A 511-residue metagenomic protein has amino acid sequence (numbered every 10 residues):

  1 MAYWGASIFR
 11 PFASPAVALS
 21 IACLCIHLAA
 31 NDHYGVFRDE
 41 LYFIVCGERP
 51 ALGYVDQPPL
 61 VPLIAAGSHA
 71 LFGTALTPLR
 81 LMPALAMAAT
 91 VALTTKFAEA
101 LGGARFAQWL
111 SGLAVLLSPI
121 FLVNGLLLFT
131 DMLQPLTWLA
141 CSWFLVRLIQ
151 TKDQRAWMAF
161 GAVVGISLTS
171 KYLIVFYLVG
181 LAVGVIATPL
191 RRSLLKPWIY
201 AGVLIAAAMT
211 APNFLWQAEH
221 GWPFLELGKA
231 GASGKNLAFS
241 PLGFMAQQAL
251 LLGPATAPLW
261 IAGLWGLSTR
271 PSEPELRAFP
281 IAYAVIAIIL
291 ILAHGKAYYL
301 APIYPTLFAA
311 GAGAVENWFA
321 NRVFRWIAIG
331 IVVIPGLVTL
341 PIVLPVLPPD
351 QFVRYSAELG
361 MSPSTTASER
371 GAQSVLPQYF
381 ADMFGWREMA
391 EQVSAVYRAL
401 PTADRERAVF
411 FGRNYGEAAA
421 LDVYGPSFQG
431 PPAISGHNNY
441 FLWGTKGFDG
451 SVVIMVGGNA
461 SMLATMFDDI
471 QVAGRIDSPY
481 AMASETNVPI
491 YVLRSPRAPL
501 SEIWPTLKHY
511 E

Functional and structural regions predicted by a protein language model:
Y3-W4, F9-V17, T94-L117, L136: Transmembrane-helix signature of polytopic, membrane-embedded enzymes that assemble or transfer cell-envelope glycans
S20, Q108-P119, V123, V164 (+2 more regions): Short helix- or helix-capping micro-motifs that position conserved polar/aromatic residues at function-defining sites
A30-F43, G53-G67, G73-T77: Extracytoplasmic catalytic/substrate-binding loops of multi-pass membrane glycan-assembly enzymes
L81-G102, A140-F144: Transmembrane-helix motifs of polytopic, lipid-linked glycan transferases
E99-G102, C141-W157, A262-P271: Membrane-interface transmembrane helices that cradle and orient dolichyl/undecaprenyl
I120, L126-Q134: Short acidic/glycine- and proline-prone juxtamembrane loop motifs at membrane-interface regions of multi-pass membrane
F144-G165, K196, Y200, L204 (+1 more regions): Short hydrophobic alpha-helices at membrane interfaces in multi-pass membrane enzymes
Y177-L276, L290, P341-V346, G360: Transmembrane-lumen/periplasm boundary regions of multi-pass, lipid-linked membrane glycan transferases
